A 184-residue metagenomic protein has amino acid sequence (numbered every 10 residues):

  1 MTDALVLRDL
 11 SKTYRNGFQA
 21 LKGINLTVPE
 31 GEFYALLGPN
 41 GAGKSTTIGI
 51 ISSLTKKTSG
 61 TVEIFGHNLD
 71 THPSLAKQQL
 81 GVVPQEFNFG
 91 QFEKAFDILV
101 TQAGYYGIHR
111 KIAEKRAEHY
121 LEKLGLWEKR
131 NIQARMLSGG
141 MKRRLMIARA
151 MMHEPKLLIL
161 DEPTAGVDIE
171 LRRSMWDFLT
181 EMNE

Functional and structural regions predicted by a protein language model:
P39-G43: Walker A (P-loop) phosphate-binding loop of ABC-type ATPase nucleotide-binding domains
G60-N68, L75-A76: Conserved ABC transporter NBD signature motif
V100, G104, K111-K129: Conserved ABC ATPase "signature" region
Q133-L137: Conserved ABC ATPase signature
M152-K156: A short, proline-enriched helix->beta-strand linker immediately N-terminal to the Walker B motif in ABC-type P-loop
L158-D161: Catalytic Walker B motif of ABC-type/P-loop ATPase nucleotide-binding domains
R173-E184: Helical segment within the ABC ATPase nucleotide-binding domain
